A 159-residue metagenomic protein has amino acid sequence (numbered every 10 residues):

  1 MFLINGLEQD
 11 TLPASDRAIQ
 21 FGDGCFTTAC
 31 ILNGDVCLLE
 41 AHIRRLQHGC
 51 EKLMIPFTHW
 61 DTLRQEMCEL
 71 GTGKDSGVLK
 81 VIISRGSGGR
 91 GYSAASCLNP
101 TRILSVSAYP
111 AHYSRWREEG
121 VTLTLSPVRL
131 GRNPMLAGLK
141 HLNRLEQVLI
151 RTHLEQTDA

Functional and structural regions predicted by a protein language model:
M1-C68, S84, G89, S93-A159: Helix-start/capping segments and mature chain N-termini
L70-K74: Phosphate/pyrophosphate-binding loops at sites that engage ATP/ADP/AMP, CoA/4′-phosphopantetheine, polyphosphate
D75-G77, A159: Short coil/turn segments at beta-strand junctions that form active-site/ligand-binding loops
V78-I83: ATP-grasp fold ATP-binding core
